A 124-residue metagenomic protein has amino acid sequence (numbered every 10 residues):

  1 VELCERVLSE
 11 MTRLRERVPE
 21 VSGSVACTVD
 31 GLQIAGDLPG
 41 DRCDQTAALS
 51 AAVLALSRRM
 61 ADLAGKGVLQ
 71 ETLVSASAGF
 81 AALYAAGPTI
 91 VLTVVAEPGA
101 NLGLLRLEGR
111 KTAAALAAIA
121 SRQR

Functional and structural regions predicted by a protein language model:
V1-V21, V29-R124: Acidic, low-complexity cytosolic segments
